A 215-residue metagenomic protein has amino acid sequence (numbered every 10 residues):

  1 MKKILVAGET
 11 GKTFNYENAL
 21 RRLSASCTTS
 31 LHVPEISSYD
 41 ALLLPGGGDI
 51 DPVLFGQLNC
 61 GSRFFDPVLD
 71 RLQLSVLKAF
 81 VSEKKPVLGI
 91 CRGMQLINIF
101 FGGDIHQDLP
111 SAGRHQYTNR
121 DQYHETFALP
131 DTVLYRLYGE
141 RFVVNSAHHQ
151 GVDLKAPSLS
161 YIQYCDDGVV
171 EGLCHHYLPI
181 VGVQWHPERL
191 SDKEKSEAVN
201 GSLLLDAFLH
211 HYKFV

Functional and structural regions predicted by a protein language model:
M1-I90, I99-F100, H106, P110-Q122 (+5 more regions): N-terminal beta1-alpha1 cap of cysteine-dependent amidohydrolase-like domains
S26-T28, V144, Y161: Generic structural signal for residues in well-ordered beta-strands
G93: Conserved SAM-binding loop
G103, L159-S160: Short glycine-aromatic motifs
F142, H149, A156-S158: An extended, acidic
S146-A147, Q163-Y164, Q184: Short beta-strand segments
S158, H176-I180: Beta-strand-turn-beta hairpins that frame and shape the catalytic cleft of phosphate-ester-processing enzymes
V169-H176: Short, surface-exposed beta-strand/loop micro-motifs that present aromatic residues
